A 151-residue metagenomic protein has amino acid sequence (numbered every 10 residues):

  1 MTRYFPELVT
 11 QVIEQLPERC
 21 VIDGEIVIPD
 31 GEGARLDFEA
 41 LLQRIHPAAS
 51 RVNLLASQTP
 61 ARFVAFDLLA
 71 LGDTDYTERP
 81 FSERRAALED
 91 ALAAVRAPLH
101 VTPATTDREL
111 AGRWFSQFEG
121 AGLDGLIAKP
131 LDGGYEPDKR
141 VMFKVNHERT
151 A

Functional and structural regions predicted by a protein language model:
M1-A151: Catalytic cores of nucleic-acid ligases and guanylyltransferases
